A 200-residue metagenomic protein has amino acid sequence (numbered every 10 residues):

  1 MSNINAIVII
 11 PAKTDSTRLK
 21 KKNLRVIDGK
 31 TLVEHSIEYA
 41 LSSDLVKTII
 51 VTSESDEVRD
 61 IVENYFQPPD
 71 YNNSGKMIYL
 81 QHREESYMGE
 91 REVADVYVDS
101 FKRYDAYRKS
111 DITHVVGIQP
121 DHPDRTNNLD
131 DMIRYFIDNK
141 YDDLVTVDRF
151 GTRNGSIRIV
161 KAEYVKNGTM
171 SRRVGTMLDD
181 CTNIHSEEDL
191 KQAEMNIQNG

Functional and structural regions predicted by a protein language model:
M1-K20: N-terminal nucleotide-binding beta1-loop-alpha1 segment
N5-I10, V33, T48-V51: Hydrophobic targeting segments
A12, S53-E54, Q119, V147: Short beta-strand/turn micro-motifs composed of small residues that flank or help shape donor/cofactor-binding pockets
K22-I27, S86-Y87: Short glycine-enriched, charge-decorated loop/helix-capping segments at active-site entrances that position
L32-T48, D60-I61: A short, N-terminal amphipathic alpha-helix
I50, D56-V116, D124-N127, D131: Short phosphate-binding loop-to-helix
R91-S100, R108-H114, Q119-E188, M195: Conserved core of the sugar-phosphate nucleotidyltransferase
